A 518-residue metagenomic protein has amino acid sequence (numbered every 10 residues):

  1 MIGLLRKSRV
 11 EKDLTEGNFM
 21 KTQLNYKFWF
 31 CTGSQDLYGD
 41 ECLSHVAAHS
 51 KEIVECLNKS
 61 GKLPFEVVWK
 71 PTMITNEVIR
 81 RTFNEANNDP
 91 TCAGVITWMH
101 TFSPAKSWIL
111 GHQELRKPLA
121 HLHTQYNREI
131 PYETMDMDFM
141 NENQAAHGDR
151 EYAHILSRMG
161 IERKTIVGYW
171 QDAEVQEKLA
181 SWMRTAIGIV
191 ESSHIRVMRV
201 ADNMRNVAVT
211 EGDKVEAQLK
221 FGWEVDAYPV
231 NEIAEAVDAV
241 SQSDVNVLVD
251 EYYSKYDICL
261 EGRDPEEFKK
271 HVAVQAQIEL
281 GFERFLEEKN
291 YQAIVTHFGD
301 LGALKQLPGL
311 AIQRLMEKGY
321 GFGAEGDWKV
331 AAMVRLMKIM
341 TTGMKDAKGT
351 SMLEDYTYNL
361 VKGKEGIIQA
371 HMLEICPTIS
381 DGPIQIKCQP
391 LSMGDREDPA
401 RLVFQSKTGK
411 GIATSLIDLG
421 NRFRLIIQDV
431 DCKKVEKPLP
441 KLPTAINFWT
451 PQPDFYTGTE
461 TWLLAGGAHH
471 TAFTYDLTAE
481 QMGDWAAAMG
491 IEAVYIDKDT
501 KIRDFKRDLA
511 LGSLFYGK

Functional and structural regions predicted by a protein language model:
K21-H45, H194-N203: Short beta-strand segments enriched in small/hydrophobic residues
S44-K59: Short catalytic helix/loop segments, enriched in acidic residues and glycine and frequently bearing histidine
P64-E66, H123, N127-R263: Cap/lid and interdomain-hinge subdomains that line or gate substrate/regulatory clefts in soluble alpha/beta enzymes
P71-E85, V175-E177: Structural motif
I79-C92, I109-G111, E279-E288: Short, well-structured alpha-helical segments in soluble
D250-E251, K255-G343: Long, internal scaffold/assembly segments composed of regular secondary structure
G319-P443: C-terminal catalytic subdomain
G394-K518: Extended hydrophobic packing segments that form well-structured cores
